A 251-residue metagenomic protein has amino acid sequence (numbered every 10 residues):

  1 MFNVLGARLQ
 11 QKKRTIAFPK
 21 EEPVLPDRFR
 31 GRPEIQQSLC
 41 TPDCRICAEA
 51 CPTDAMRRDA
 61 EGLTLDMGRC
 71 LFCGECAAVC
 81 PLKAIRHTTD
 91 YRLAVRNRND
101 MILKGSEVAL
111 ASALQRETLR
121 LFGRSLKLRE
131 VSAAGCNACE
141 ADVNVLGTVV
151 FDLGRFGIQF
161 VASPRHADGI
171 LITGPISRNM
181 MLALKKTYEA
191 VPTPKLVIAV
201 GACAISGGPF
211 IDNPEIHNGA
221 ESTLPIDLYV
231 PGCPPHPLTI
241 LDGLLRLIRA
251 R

Functional and structural regions predicted by a protein language model:
M1-A50, D54-D59, A78, T88-V95 (+5 more regions): Non-ligating segments of multi-cofactor redox enzymes
E61-L71, A77, P81, R86-R251: Iron-sulfur-associated redox domains of electron-transfer enzymes in respiratory and anaerobic energy metabolism
